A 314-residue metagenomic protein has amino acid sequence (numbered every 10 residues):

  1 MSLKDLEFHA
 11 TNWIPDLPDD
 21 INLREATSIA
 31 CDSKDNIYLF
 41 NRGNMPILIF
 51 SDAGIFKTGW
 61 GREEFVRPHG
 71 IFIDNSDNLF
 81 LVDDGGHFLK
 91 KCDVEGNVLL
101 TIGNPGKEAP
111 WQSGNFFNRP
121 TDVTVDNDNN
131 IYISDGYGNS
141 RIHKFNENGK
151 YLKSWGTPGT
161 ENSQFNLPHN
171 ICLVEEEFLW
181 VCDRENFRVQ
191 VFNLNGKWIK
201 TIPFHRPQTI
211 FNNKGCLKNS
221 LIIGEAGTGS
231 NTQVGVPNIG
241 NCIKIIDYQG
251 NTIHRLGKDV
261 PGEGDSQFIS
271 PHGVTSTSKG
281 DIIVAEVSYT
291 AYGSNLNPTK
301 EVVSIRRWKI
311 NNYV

Functional and structural regions predicted by a protein language model:
M1-V314: Eukaryotic scaffold repeat domains enriched in small/polar residues
